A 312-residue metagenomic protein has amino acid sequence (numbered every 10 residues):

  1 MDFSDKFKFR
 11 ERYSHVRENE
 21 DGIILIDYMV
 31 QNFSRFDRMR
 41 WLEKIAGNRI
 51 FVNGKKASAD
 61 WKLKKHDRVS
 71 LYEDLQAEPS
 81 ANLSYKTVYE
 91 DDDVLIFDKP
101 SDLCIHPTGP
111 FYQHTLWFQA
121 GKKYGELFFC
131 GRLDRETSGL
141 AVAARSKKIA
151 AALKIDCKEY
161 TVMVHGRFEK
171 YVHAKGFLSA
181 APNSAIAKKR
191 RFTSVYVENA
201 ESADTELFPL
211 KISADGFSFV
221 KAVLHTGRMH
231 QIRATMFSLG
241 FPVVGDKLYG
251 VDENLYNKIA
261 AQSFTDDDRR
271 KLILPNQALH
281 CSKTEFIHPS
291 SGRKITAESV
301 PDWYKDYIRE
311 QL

Functional and structural regions predicted by a protein language model:
M1-L312: RNA pseudouridine synthases
